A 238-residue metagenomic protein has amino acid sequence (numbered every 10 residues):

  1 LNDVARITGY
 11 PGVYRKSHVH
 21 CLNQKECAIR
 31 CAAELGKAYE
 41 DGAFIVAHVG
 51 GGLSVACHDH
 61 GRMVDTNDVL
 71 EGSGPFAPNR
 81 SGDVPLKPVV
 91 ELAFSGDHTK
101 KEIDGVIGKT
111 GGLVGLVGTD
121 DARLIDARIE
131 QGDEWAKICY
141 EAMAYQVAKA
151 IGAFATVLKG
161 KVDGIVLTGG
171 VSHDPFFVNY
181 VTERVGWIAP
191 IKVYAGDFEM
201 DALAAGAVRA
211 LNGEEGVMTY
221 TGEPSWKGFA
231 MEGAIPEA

Functional and structural regions predicted by a protein language model:
L1-R6, A56-N67, F176-G186: Acidic-glycine-rich active-site phosphate/pyrophosphate-binding loop
V4-Y14, N67-G72, V185-K192: Glycine/charged-rich beta-loop-alpha catalytic/anionic-binding loops adjacent to active sites
G12-A43, G51-G52, H60, V64-D120: Glycine-rich phosphate-binding loop plus the immediately following alpha-helix
I45-G50, T168: Short beta-strand segments
G105, K109-G160: Adenine-nucleotide phosphate-binding core of ATP-dependent small-molecule kinases
V162-V181: Glycine-rich phosphate-binding loops at beta-strand->alpha-helix junctions
S172-H173, K192-E237: Glycine-rich phosphate-binding/hydrolytic loop that grips phosphoryl groups
